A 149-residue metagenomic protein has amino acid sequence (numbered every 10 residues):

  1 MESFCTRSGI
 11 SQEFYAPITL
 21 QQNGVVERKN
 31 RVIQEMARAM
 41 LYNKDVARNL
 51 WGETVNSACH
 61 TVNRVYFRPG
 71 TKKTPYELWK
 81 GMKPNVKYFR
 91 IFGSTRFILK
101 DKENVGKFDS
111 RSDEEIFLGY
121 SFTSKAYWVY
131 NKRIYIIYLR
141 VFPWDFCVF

Functional and structural regions predicted by a protein language model:
M1-F149: Anionic group-binding determinants
